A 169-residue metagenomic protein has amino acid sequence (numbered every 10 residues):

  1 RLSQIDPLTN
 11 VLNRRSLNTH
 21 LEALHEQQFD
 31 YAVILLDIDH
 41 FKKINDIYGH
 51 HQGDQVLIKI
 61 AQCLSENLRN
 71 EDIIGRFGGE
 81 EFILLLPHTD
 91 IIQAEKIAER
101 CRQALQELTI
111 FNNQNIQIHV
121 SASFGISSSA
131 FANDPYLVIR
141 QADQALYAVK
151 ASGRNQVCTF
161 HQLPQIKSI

Functional and structural regions predicted by a protein language model:
R1-L2, R14-D30, A61-R69, P87: Short regulatory alpha-helical coupling segments that immediately precede and/or link into cyclic nucleotide signaling
R1-T19, L36-H50, I58: Conserved nucleotide-binding and Mg2+-coordinating catalytic segments in signaling enzymes
D46, L85-T89, Q106, S129-A130 (+1 more regions): Residue-level recognition of strand-loop junctions within catalytic nucleotide-signaling folds
L57, C63-S65, G75, E81-D90 (+1 more regions): Short beta-strand->loop micro-motif that forms the acidic, two-metal-ion catalytic signature in nucleotide-processing
A61-Q62, Q93-F111: Alpha-helical scaffold within the catalytic cores of cyclic-nucleotide enzymes
I73-R76, Q117: A short pre-motif secondary-structure segment
E95, E99, Q114, S127-I169: Catalytic-core segments of nucleotide cyclases and related cyclic-nucleotide turnover enzymes
L105-A122, V138, K150: Catalytic core regions of nucleotide second-messenger enzymes
